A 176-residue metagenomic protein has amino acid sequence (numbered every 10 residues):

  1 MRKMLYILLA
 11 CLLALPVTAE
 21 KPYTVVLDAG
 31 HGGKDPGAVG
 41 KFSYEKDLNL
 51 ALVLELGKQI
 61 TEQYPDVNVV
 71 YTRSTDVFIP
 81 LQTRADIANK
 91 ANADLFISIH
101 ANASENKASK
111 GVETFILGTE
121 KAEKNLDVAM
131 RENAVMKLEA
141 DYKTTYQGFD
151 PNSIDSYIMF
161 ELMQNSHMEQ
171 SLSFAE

Functional and structural regions predicted by a protein language model:
R2-L8: Sec-dependent signal peptide recognition, specifically the positively charged N-region followed immediately by
K3, L15, G148-F149: Solvent-exposed, well-ordered amphipathic alpha-helical segments that flank/support binding or catalytic loops
L8-L9, K90: A periodicity- and composition-biased signal for non-globular, repetitive helical segments
A10-T18: Hydrophobic h-region of N-terminal signal peptides that target proteins for export in Gram-negative bacteria
A19-F149, Q164-F174: Catalytic-core regions of hydrolytic enzymes
N152-S153: Contiguous effector/interaction surfaces
S156-N165: Short glycine/proline- and acidic residue-enriched helix-loop micro-motifs that form flexible lids or anion-recognition
